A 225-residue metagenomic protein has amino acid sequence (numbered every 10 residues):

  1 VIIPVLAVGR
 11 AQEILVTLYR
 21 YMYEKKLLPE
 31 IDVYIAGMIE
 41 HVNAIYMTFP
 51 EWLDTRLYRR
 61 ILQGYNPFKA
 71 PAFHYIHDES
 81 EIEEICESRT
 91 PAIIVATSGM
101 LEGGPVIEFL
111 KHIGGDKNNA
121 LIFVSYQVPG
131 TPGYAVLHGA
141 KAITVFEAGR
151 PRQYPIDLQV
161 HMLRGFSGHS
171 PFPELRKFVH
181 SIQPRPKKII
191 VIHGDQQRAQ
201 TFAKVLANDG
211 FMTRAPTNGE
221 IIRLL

Functional and structural regions predicted by a protein language model:
V1-L225: Acidic/His-rich, metal-assisted hydrolase cores and their charged scaffolds
